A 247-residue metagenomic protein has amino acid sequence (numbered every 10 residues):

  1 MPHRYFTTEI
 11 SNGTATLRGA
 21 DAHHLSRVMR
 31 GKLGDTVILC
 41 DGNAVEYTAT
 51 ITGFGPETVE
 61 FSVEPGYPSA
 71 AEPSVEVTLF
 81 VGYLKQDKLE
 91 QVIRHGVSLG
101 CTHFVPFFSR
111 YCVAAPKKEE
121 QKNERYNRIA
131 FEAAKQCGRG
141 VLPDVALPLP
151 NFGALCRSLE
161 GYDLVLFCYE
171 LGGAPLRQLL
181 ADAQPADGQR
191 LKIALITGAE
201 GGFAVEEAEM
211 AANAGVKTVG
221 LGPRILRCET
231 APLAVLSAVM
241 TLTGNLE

Functional and structural regions predicted by a protein language model:
M1-P68: N-terminal positively charged helical leader segments and presequences
G13, L33-D35, V45-Y47, E57-V59 (+5 more regions): A generic structural signal for short beta-strands and their flanking turns/coil linkers
A15-L17, S74-T78, L191-A194, N213-L221: Glycine/charged-rich beta-loop-alpha catalytic/anionic-binding loops adjacent to active sites
L25, L89-V92, E207: Hydrophobic side chains in well-ordered alpha-helices
A70-F167: RNA substrate-binding interface of SAM-dependent RNA methyltransferases
L159-A208, V216-G220: Active-site/ligand-binding-proximal alpha/beta "capping" segment
V205-E247: Structured adenosyl-cofactor binding patch, chiefly the S-adenosyl-L-methionine
